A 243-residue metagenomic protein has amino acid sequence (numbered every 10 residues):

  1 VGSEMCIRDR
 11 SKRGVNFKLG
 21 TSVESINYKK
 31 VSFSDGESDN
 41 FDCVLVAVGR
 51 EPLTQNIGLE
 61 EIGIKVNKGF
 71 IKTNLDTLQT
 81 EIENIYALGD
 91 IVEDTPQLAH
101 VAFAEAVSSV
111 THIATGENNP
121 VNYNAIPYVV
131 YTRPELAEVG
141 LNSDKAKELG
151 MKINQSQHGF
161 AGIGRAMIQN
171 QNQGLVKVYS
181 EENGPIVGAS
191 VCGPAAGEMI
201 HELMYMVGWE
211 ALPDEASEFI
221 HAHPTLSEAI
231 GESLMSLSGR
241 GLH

Functional and structural regions predicted by a protein language model:
V1-I7: Short, small-residue-biased leader/transition segments that mark boundaries at the very start of proteins
N16-G20, Y86, N154-S156: General small-molecule cofactor/ligand-binding pocket signal
L19-K29: A conserved short coil-to-beta-strand element within the FAD-binding core of flavoproteins
N27-S38, V44: Conserved beta-strand-loop-beta-strand element in the redox core of flavoprotein oxidoreductases
D39-T115: FAD-site-proximal beta/loop scaffold in flavoenzymes
K65-N67, G116-P127, M151-S156: A short alpha-helix-loop-beta-strand transition element characteristic of N-terminal alpha/beta dinucleotide-binding
H112-V139, A222: Active-site-proximal substrate-binding core of FAD-dependent oxidoreductases
Y131-N142, K147-H243: Flexible, glycine-rich terminal cap/loop adjacent to redox cofactors in electron-transfer oxidoreductases
